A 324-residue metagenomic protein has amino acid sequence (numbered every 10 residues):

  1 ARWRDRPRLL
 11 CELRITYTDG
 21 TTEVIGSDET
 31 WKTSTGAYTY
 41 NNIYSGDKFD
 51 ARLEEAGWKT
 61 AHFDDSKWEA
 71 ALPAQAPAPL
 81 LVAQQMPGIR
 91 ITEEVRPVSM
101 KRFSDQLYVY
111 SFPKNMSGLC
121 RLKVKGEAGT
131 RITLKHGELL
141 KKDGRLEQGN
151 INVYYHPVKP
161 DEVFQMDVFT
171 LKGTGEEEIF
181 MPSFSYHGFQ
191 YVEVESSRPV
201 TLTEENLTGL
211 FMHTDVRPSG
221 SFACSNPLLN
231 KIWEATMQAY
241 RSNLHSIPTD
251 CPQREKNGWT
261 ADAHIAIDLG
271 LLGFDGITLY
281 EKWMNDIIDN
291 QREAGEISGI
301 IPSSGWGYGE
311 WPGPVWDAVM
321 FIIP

Functional and structural regions predicted by a protein language model:
A1-R254, A261-D262, T278-W283, I287 (+1 more regions): Extracellular/oxidizing-compartment recognition motifs
T260-L271, I277-E281, P314-P324: Well-ordered alpha-helical segments within folded domains of soluble proteins
